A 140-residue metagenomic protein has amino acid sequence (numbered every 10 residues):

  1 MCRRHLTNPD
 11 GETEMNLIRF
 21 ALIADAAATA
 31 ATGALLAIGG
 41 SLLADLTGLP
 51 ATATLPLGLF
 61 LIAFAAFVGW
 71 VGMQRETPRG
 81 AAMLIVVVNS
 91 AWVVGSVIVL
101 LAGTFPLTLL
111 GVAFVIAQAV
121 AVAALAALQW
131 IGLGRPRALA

Functional and structural regions predicted by a protein language model:
M1-E14: Short, Lys/Arg-enriched N-terminal segments with co-localized hydrophobic residues within the first ~10-30 amino acids
N16-A21, V68-T77, A126-W130: C-terminal ends of transmembrane helices
A21-A30, G134-R135: Hydrophobic alpha-helical transmembrane segments of multi-pass integral membrane proteins
A26-L36, A51-M73, L84-V97, V120-A123: Core segments of alpha-helical transmembrane spans in multipass integral membrane proteins
A37-L46: Short membrane-interface helical motifs at transmembrane helix boundaries in multi-pass membrane transporters
T47-L55, G80-I85, L107-Q118: Non-cytosolic membrane-interface motifs at loop->transmembrane helix junctions
E76, G95-F114, G132: Membrane-helix boundary connector in multi-pass membrane proteins
G103, V120-A140: Membrane-water interface at the C-terminal end of transmembrane alpha helices
